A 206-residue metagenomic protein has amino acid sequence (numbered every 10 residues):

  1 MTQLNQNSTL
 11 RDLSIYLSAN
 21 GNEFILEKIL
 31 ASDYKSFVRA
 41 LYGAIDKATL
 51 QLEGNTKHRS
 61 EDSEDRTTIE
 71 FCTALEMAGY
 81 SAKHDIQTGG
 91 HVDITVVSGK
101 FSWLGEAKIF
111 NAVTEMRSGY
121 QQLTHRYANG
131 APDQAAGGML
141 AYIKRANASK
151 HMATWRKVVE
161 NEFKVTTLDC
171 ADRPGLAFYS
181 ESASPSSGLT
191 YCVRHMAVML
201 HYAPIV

Functional and structural regions predicted by a protein language model:
M1-D65: Interdomain/boundary linker segments immediately adjacent to catalytic/signaling cores
I45-L52, F71-G79, Y127-G130, W155 (+1 more regions): Hydrophobic, Leu/Ile/Phe/Ala-enriched alpha-helical segments that form helix-helix packing faces
K57, E61, T68-D93: A short acidic/basic microdomain associated with nuclease active sites
H91, S102, T190-C192: Short, mixed charged/polar active-site loops that provide acid/base catalysis or chelate metal/phosphate cofactors
T95-L104: Active-site beta-strand-loop-beta-strand hairpin of nuclease catalytic cores that positions key catalytic residues
S98, K108-N111, M199: Short, flexible loop/turn elements at secondary-structure junctions
I109-F163: Catalytic cores of nucleic-acid endonucleases
Y142-V206: Domain-level recognition of nuclease-like catalytic cores that cleave nucleotide substrates
